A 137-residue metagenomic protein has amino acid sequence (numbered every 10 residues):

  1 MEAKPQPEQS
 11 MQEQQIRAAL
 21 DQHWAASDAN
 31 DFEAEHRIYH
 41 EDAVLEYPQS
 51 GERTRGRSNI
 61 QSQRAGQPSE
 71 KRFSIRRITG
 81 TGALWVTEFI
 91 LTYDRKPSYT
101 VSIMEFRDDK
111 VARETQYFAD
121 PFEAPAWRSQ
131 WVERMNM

Functional and structural regions predicted by a protein language model:
M1-E41, Q130-M137: Short, low-complexity N-terminal intrinsically disordered segments enriched in polar/charged residues
E2-M11, Q61-M137: A beta-strand edge to alpha-helix "cap/lid" segment located at domain peripheries
E13, F32-A83: A solvent-exposed, acidic/Ser-Thr-rich amphipathic alpha-helical stretch
I16, L20, R57-I60, P97: A structural signal for well-ordered alpha-helical scaffolds and beta->alpha junctions
H23, Y39, Y47, Y117-F118: Aromatic side chains
H23-A26, L45-E46, E88: Alpha-helix C-capping/helix-to-loop hinge sites
D28, A43, Y93-R95: Flexible interhelical turns and helix-capping residues at alpha-helix boundaries within structured domains
